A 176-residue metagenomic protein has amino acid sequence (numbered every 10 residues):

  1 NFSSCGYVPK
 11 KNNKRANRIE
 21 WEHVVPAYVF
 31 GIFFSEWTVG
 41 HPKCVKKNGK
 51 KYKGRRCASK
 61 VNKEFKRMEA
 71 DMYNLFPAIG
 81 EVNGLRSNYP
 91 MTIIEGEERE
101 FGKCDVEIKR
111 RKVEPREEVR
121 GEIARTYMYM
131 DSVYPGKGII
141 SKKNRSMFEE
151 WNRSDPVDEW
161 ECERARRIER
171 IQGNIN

Functional and structural regions predicted by a protein language model:
N1-N12, N176: N-terminal module-boundary/linker segments of secreted carbohydrate-active enzymes
N12-N176: Domain-level detector of nuclease and nuclease-like folds in predominantly extracellular/periplasmic contexts
